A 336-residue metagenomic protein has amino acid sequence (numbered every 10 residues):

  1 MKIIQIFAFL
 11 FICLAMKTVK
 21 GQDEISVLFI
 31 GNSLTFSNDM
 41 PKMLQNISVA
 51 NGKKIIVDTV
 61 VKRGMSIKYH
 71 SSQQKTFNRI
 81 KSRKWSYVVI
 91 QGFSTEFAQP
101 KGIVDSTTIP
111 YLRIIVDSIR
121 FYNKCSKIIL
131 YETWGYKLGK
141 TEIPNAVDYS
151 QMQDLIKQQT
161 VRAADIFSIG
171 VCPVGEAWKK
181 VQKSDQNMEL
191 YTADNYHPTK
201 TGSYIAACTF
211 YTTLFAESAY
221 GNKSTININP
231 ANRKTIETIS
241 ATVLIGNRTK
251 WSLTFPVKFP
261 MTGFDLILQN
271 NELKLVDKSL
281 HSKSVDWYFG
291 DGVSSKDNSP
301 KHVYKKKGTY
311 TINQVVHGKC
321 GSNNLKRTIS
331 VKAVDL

Functional and structural regions predicted by a protein language model:
M1-D23: Bacterial Sec-dependent N-terminal signal peptides
I4, D23-S26, S33, S37 (+5 more regions): Residue-level recognition of alpha-helix boundary/capping or hinge positions
E24-L28, L34-I115, K124: Conserved SGNH/GDSL esterase-like catalytic core that processes O-acyl groups on lipids and polysaccharides
N32-S33, T199, K278-L280: Ser/Thr-glycine-rich phosphate-binding loops at phosphate-binding pockets of nucleotides, nucleotide cofactors
S33, S37, M43-N51, Q91 (+7 more regions): Structured segments of extracytoplasmic/periplasmic soluble domains in secreted or envelope-associated proteins
R79-Y196, K200: Alpha-helical cap/lid subdomain in secreted, periplasmic, or secretory-pathway luminal O-acyl-processing enzymes
H197, A207-G263: Conserved catalytic region of serine esterases and O-acyltransferases that act on ester linkages in lipids
P256-L336: Extracellular/lumenal mature domains of secreted and surface-exposed proteins
